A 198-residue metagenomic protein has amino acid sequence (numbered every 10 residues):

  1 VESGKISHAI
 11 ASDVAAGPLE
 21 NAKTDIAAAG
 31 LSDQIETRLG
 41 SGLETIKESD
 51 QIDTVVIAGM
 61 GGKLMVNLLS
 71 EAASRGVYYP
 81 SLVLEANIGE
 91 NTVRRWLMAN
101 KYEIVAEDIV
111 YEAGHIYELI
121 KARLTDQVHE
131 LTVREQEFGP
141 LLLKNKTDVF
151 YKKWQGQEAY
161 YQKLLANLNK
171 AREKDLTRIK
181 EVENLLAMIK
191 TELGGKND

Functional and structural regions predicted by a protein language model:
V1, A22, I35, M65-L69 (+1 more regions): Hydrophobic packing residues within well-ordered alpha-helices of enzyme cores
V1-S7: Conserved SAM-binding loop of SAM-dependent methyltransferases across substrates and taxa, primarily the Class I
S7, D53-T54, P80: Conserved acidic residues
I10-D53: S-adenosyl-L-methionine
I46-K47, K63-D198: Class I S-adenosyl-L-methionine
V55-G62: Conserved proline-anchored active-site loop of SAM-dependent methyltransferases that bridges a beta-strand
